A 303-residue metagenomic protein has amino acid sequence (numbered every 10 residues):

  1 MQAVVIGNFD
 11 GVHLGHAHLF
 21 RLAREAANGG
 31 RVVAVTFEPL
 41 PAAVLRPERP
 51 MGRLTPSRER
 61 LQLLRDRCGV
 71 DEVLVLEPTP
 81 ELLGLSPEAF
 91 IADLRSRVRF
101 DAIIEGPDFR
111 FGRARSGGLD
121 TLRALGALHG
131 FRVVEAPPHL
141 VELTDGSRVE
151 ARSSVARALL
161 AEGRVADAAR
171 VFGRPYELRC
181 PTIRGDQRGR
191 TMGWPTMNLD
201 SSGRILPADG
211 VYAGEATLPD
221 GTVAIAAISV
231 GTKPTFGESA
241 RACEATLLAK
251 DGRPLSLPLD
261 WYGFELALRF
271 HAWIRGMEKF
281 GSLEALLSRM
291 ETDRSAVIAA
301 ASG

Functional and structural regions predicted by a protein language model:
M1-P56: N-terminal catalytic cores of NTP/NDP-binding nucleotidyl/phosphoryl-transfer enzymes
H13, L64, I103, A168 (+2 more regions): Residue-level signal for inorganic ion chemistry
R31-V33, D71-E72, R132: Residues at the starts of beta-strands that form the adenosine-phosphate
V35-F37, V75-P78, A136-P138: Conserved beta-strand termini and adjacent loop/short-helix elements that scaffold enzyme active sites in alpha/beta
P41-H129: N-terminal Rossmann-like or analogous alpha/beta NTP/dinucleotide-binding catalytic cores that position adenine
P80-G84, H139-G146, G276: A short acidic, often aromatic-flanked loop/helix-cap motif at beta-alpha or helix-coil junctions that lines enzyme
A127-T232: Glycine-rich, Lys/Arg-enriched anion-binding loops that position phosphate/diphosphate groups for phosphoryl
G185-G303: Phosphate/ribose-recognition catalytic cores of enzymes acting on nucleotide-derived substrates
